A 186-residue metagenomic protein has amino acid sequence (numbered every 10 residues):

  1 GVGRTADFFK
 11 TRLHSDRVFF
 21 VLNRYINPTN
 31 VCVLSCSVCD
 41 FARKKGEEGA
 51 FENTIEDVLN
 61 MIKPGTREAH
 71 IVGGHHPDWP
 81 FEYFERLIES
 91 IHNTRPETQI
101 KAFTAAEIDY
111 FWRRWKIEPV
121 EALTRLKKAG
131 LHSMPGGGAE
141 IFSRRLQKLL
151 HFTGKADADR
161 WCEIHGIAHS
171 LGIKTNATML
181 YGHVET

Functional and structural regions predicted by a protein language model:
F8, R12, V18-I55: Canonical Radical SAM [4Fe-4S] cluster-binding loop centered on the CxxxCxxC motif and its immediate flanking residues
L13-H14, R95: A broad structural signal for alpha-helix termini and local helix breaks/kinks
S15, V21, I141, R145: Residue-level signal for pocket-adjacent positions within structured domains
D16-R17, T98: Secondary-structure boundary/capping positions in well-ordered alpha/beta enzyme cores
K45-E185: Conserved Radical SAM active-site core
